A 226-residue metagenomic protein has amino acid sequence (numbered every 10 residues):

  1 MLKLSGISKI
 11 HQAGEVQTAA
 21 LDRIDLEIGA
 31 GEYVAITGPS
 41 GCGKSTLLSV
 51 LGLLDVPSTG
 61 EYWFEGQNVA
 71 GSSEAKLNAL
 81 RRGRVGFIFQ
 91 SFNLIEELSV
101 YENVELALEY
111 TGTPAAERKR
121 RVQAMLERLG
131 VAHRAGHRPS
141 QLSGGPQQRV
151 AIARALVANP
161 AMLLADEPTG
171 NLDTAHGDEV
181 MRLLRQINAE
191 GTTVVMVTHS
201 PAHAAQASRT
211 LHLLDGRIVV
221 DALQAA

Functional and structural regions predicted by a protein language model:
M1-L213: ABC family nucleotide-binding domain
T210-L223: H-loop (His-switch) and adjacent beta-strand-loop-beta switch element of ABC-type ATPase nucleotide-binding domains
